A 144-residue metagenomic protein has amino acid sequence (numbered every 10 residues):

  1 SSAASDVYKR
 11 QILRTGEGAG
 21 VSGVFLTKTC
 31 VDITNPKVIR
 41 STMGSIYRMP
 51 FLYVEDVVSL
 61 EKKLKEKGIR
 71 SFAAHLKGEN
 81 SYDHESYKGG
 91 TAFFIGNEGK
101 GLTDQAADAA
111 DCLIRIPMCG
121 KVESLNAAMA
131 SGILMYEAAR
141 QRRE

Functional and structural regions predicted by a protein language model:
S1-V7: Short, small-residue-biased leader/transition segments that mark boundaries at the very start of proteins
A3, I12-T15, L60: Aromatic/hydrophobic pocket-lining residues that form π-stacking "cages" and hydrophobic walls in ligand
D6, G99, C119-V122: A short, acidic beta-alpha loop adjacent to the nucleotide-sugar donor pocket found in many GT-B and some GT-A
Y8-I12, L102: Short glycine/serine/threonine-rich phosphate/pyrophosphate-binding segments that cradle anionic phosphate groups
T15-A19, C30-I46, D104-E144: Structured adenosyl-cofactor binding patch, chiefly the S-adenosyl-L-methionine
V21, P36-G99: S-adenosyl-L-methionine/SAH cofactor-binding core of RNA-modifying enzymes
G23-T29: Short internal beta-strands
